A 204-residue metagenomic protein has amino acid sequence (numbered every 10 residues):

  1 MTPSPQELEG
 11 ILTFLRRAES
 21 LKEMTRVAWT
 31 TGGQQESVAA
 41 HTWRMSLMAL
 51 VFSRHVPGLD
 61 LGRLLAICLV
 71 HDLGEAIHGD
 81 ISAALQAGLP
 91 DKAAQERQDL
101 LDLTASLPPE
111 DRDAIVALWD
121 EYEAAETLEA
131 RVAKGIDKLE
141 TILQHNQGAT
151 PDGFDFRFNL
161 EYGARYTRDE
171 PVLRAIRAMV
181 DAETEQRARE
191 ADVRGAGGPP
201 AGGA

Functional and structural regions predicted by a protein language model:
M1-A204: Active-site helical microenvironments for divalent-metal-assisted chemistry
